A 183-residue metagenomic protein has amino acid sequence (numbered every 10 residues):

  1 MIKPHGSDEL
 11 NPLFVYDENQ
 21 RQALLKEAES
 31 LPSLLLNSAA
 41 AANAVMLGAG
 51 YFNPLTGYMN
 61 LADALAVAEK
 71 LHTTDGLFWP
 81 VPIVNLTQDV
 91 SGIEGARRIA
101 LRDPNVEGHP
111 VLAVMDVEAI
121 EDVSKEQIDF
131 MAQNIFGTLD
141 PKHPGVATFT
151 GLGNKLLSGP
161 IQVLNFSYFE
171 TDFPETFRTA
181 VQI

Functional and structural regions predicted by a protein language model:
M1-I183: Non-catalytic terminal extensions that flank enzyme cores
